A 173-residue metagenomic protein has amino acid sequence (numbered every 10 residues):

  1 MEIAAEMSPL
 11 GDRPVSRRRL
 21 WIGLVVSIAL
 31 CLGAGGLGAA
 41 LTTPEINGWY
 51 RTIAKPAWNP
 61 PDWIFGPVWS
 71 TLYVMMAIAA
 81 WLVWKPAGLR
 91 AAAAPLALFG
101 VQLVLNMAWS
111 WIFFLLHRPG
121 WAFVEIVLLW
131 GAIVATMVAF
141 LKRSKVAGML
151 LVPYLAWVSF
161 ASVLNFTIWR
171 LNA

Functional and structural regions predicted by a protein language model:
M1-R19: Short, Lys/Arg-rich, polar N-terminal cytosolic tail immediately upstream of the first transmembrane signal-anchor
P14-L41: N-terminal signal-anchor transmembrane alpha helix
P44-A57, L171: Membrane-interface helix termini and inter-helical loops of multi-pass transporters
N59-M75, L116-L129: Membrane-interface loop-to-helix entry segments
V74-S110: Helix-adjacent hinge/juxtasegments
W111-W121, W169-A173: Membrane-interface helix caps and helix-loop-helix hairpins in membrane proteins
F113-P119, A135-G148: Membrane-helix boundary connector in multi-pass membrane proteins
A139-A173: Terminal transmembrane helical module of multi-pass membrane proteins
